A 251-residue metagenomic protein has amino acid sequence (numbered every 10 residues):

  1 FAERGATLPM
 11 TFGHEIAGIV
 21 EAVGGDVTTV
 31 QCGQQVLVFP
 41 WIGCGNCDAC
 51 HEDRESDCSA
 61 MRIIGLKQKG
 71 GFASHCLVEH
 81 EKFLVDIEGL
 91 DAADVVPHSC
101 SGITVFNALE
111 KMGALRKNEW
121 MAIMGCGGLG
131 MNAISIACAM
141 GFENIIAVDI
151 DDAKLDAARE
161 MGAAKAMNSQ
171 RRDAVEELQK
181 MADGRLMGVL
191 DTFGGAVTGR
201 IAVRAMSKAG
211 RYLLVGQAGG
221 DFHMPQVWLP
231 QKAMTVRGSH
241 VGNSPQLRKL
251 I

Functional and structural regions predicted by a protein language model:
F1-D48, E88-L90: Glycine-rich beta-strand-centered segment in the early N-terminal region that forms part of a ligand/cofactor-binding
E3-P9, C44-M124: NAD(P)H dinucleotide-binding glycine-rich loop of Rossmann-like/cofactor-binding domains, especially the beta1-alpha1
V36, G89-R172, E176: Mid-domain Rossmann-like dinucleotide-binding core that forms the NAD(H)/NADP(H) cofactor-binding site
L37, M187-L190: N-terminal Rossmann-like NAD(P) cofactor-binding module of classical short-chain dehydrogenase/reductase
E119, G210-R211: Glycine-centered, small-residue-biased loops immediately flanking beta-strands in adenine/cofactor-binding cores
E176-Q179, D183, G219-I251: C-terminal substrate-binding/catalytic core of Rossmann-like NAD(P)-dependent dehydrogenases/reductases
M206-S207: Helix-to-beta-strand junctions that scaffold the AdoMet/dcAdoMet cofactor pocket in Class I SAM-dependent enzymes
V215-G216: Acidic carboxylate diad motif detector
